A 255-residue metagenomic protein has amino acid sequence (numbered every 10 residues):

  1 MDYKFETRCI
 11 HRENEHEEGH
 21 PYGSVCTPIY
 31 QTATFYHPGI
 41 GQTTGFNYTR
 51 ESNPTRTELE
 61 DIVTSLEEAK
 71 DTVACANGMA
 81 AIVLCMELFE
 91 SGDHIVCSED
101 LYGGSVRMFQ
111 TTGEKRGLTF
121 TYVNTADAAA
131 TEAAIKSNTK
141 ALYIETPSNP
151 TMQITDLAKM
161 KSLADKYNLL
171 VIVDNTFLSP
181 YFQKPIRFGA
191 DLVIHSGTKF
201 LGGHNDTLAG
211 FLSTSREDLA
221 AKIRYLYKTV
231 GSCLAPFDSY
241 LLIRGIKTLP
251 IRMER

Functional and structural regions predicted by a protein language model:
M1-N53, L59-I62: N-terminal "arm"/small-domain region of PLP-dependent enzymes with the aminotransferase-like
E17-E18, T72-R255: Conserved PLP-enzyme active-site core in the AAT-like
T34-V83, L88, G104-G113: Conserved N-terminal alpha-helix of the aminotransferase class I/II PLP-enzyme fold
